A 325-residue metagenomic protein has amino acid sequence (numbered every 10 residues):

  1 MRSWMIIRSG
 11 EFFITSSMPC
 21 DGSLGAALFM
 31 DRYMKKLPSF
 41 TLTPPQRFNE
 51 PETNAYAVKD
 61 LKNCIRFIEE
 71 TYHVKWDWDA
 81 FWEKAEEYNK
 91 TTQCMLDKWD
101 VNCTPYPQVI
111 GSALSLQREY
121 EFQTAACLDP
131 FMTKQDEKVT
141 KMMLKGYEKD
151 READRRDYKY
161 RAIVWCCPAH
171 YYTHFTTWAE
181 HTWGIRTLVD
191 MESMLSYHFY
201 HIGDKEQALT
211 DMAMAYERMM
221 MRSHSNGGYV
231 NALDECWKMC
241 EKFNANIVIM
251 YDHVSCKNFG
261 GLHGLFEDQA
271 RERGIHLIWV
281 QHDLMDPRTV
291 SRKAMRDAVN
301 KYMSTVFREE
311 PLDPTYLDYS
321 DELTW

Functional and structural regions predicted by a protein language model:
M1-W76, S193-M194, H198-S320, W325: Trp/Phe/Arg-rich N-terminal binding region typifying the photolyase-homology
V58, K62, R66-F199, S225: A charged, amphipathic alpha-helical module
